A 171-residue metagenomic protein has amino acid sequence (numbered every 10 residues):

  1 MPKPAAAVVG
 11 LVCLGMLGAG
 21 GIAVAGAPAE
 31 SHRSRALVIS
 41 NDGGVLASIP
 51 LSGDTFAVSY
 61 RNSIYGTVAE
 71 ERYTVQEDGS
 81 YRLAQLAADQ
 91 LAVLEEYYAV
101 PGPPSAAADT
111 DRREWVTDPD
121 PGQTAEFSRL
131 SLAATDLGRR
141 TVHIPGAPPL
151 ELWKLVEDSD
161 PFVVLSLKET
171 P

Functional and structural regions predicted by a protein language model:
M1-P4: Positively charged n-region of N-terminal signal peptides that target proteins for export
A7-A23: Hydrophobic membrane-insertion alpha-helices, especially the h-region of bacterial N-terminal signal peptides
C13, S31-S34, S40, S48 (+8 more regions): Generic serine detector
A19-R35: C-terminal region of N-terminal signal peptides and the immediate post-cleavage residues of exported proteins
A36-Q90, L94: N-terminal secretory signal peptides
Y81-A84, E95-P171: Mature, soluble, non-transmembrane domains
